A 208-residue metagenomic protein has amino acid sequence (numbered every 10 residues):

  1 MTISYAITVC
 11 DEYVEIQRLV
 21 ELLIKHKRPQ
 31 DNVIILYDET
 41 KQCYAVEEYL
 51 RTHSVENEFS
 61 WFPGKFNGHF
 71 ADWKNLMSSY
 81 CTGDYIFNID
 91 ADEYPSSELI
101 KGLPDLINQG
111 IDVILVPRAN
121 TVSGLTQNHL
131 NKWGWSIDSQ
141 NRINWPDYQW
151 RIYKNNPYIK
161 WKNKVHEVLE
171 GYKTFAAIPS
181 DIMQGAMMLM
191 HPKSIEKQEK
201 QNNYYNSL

Functional and structural regions predicted by a protein language model:
M1-K25: N-proximal low-complexity "stem/linker" segments adjacent to membrane-targeting elements
I3, D31, F59, T82-D84 (+2 more regions): Conserved acidic residues
R18-L22, E48-Y49, L76, K101-L103: A short acidic, amphipathic alpha-helical/loop segment
V20-P63: Acidic donor-binding segment of Leloir-type glycosyltransferases
K25, S79-Y80: Solvent-exposed polar/charged
P63-H69: Short, acidic/glycine-rich phosphate-metal binding loop used to engage nucleotide
F70-S78, Y85, Y94-L208: Catalytic-site signature of metal-activated, phosphate-bearing donor transferases, centered on the GT-A/GT-A-like
